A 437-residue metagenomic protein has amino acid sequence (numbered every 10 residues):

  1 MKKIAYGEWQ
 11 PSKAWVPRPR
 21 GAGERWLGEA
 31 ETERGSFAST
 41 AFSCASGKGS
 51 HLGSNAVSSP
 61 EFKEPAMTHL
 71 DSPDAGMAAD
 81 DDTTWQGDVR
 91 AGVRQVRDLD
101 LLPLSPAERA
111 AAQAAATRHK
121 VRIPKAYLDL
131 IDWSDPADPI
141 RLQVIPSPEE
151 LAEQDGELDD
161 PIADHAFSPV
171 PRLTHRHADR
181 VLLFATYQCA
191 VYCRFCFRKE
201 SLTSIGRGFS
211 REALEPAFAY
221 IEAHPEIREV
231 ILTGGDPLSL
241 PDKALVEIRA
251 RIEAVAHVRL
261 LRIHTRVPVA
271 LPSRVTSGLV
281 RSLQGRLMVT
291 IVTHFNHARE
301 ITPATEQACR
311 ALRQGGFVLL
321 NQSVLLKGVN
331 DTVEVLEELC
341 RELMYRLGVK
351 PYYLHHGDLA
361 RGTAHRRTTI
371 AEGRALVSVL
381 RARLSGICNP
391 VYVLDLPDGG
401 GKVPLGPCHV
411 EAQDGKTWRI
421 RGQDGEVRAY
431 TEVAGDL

Functional and structural regions predicted by a protein language model:
I4, K13-R18, E33-G35, T40: Positively charged N-terminal leader segments that act as targeting/secretion signals
A5, K13, F42-C44, K48-H175: Flexible, acidic/Gly-rich N-terminal and inter-domain linker regions that tether and position cofactor-handling modules
G23-R25: Glycine-biased, low-complexity coil/linker segments
K120-I123, F167-R198: N-terminal pre-triad scaffold of radical SAM enzymes
C196-G208: Iron-sulfur (Fe-S) cluster-binding segments and ferredoxin-like electron-carrier domains, especially [2Fe-2S]
E215-E229, L238-L384: Conserved AdoMet/S-adenosylmethionine-binding subsite of the radical SAM
V377-L437: C-terminal accessory regions of radical SAM enzymes
